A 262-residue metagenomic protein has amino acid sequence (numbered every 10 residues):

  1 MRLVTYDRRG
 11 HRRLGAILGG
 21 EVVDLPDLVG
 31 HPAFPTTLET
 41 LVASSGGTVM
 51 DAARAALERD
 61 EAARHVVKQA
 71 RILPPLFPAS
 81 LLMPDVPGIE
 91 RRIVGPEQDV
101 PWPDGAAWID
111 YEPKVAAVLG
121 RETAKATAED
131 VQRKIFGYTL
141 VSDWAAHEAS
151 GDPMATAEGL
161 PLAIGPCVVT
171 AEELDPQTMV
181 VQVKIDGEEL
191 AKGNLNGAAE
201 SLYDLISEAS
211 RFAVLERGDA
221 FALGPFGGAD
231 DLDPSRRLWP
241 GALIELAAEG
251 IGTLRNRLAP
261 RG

Functional and structural regions predicted by a protein language model:
M1-D85, L243-A247, G262: N-terminal non-catalytic cap/leader segment that marks the start of a structured domain
R9-H11, E122-A124, F226-D230, E249-L254: Short, charged beta-turn/beta-strand-edge "cap" motif at the junction between a beta-strand and an adjacent loop
L18, I185-G187, G224, E249: Short strand-turn-strand beta-turns centered on an Asx-Gly dipeptide
Q69-S207, F212: Glycine-enriched loop-and-adjacent helix/strand subsegments that border the catalytic/binding cleft of enzyme cores
L82, V115, F221-A222, I244: Generic structural signal for buried aliphatic residues
S201-W239: A conserved acidic, glycine/proline-rich C-terminal tail/linker
